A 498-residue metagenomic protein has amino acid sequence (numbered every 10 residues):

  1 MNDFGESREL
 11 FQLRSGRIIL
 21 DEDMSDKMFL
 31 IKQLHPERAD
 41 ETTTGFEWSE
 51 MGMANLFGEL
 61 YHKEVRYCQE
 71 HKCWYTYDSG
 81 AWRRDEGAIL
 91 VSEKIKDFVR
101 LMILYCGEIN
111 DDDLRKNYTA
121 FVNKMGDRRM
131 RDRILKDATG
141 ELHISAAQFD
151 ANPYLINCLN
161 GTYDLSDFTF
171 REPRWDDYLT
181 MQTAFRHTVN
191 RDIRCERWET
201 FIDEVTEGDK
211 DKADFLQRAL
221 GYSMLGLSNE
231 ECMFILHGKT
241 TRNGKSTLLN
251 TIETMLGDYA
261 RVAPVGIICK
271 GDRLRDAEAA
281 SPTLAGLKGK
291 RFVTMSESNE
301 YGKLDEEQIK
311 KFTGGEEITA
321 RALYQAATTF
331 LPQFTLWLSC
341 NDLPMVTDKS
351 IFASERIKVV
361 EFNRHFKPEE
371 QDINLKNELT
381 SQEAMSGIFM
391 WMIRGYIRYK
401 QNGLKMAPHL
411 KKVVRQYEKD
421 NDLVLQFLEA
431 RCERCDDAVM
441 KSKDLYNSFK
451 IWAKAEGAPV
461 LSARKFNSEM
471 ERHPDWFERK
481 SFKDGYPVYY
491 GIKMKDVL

Functional and structural regions predicted by a protein language model:
M1-P36, K72-I103: Modules that initiate DNA replication and primer synthesis
N2, M28-C73, R100-L498: Feature primarily recognizes SF3-like P-loop helicase cores of small DNA viruses
